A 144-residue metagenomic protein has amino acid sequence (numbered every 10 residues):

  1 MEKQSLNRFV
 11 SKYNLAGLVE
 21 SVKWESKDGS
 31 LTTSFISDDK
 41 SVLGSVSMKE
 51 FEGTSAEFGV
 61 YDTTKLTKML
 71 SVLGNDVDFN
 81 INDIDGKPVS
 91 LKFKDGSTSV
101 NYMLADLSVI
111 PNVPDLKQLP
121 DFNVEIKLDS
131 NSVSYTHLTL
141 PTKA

Functional and structural regions predicted by a protein language model:
M1-D28: An N-terminus-focused feature that recognizes amino-terminal "leader" regions
F9, L31-T33, L66, V133: Short, structured motif recognition centered on aromatic/hydrophobic residues
W24-S26, I81-I84, L128: Generic beta-strand structural signal
G29-T33, G86-V89: Short glycine/threonine-rich beta-strand-turn micro-motifs
S34-F58, T98-L104: Extended intrinsically disordered, low-complexity coil regions enriched in Ser, Thr, Gly, Ala and often Pro
G59-K117: Hydrophobic, ordered structural segments
P120-K127: Surface-exposed, interaction-prone regions used to assemble/regulate multi-protein complexes
H137-A144: Single conserved hydrophobic/aromatic residue that forms the stacking wall/gate of nucleotide- or nucleobase-binding
